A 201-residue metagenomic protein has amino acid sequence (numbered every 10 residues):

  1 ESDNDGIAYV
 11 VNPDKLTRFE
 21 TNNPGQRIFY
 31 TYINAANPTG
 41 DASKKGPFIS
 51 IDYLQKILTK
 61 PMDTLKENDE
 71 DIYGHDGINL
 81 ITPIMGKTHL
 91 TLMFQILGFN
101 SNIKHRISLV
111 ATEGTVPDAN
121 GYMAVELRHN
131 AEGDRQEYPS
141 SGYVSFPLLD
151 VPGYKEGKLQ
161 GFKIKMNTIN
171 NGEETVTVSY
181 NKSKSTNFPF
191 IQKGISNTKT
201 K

Functional and structural regions predicted by a protein language model:
E1-K201: First exposed extracellular module after export/assembly in secreted or surface-exposed proteins
